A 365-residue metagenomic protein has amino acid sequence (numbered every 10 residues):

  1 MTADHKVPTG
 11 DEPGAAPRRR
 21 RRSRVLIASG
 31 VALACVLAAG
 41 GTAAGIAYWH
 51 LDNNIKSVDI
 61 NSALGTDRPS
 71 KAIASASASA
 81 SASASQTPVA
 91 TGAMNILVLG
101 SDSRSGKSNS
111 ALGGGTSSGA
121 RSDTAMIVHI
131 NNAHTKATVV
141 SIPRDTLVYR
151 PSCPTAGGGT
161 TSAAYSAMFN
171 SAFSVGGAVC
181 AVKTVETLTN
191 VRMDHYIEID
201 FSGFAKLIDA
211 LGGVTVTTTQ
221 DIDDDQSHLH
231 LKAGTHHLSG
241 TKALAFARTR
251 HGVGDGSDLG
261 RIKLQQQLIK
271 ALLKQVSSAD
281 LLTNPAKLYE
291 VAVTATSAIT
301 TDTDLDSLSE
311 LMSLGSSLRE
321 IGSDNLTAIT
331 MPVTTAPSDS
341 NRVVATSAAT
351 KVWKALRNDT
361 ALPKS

Functional and structural regions predicted by a protein language model:
T2-A34, A39-S365: Non-catalytic, solvent-exposed segments at the cell envelope interface
